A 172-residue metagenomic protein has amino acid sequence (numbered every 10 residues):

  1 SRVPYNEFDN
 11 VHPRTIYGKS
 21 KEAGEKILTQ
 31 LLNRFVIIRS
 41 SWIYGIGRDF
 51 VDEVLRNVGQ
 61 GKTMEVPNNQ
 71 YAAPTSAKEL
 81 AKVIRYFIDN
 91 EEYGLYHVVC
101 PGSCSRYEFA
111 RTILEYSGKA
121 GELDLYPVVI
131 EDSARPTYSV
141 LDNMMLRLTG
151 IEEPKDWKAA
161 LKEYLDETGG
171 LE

Functional and structural regions predicted by a protein language model:
S1-I38: Catalytic helix-loop patch of NAD(P)-dependent Rossmann-fold dehydrogenases
G18, I37, P74, S103 (+2 more regions): Short aromatic/basic micro-patch
K26-A72, E79: NAD(P)-dependent short-chain dehydrogenase/reductase
L31-R34, Q60, D89-Y93, K119: Short glycine/proline-enriched coil/turn segments at helix->beta-strand junctions
K78-Y86, K162: Amphipathic alpha-helical segments that line or abut small-molecule/effector binding pockets and mediate allosteric
V83, N90-S133, T137: Mid/C-terminal beta-alpha module of Rossmann-like enzyme folds, strongest in SDR-family dehydrogenases/epimerases
I88-E92, S117, L165-E172: Short, hydrophobic alpha-helical segments
S105-R111, V129-E172: Conserved C-terminal active-site "lid" loop/helix of NAD(P)H-dependent oxidoreductases that clamps the redox cofactor
